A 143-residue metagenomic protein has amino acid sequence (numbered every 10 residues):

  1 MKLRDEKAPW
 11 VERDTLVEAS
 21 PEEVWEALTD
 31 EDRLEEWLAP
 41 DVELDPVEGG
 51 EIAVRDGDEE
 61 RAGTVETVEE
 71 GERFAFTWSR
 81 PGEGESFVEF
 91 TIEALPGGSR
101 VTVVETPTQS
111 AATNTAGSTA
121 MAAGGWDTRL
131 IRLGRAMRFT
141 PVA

Functional and structural regions predicted by a protein language model:
M1-E43: Hydrophobic ligand-binding cavity/cleft-lining segments
W10, P81-T128: Beta-strand/loop substructures that line and gate deep hydrophobic ligand-binding cavities in soluble
W10-D14, P21, E51, E60 (+3 more regions): Intrinsic-disorder/low-complexity, polar/charged segments enriched in Ser/Thr/Lys/Arg/Asp/Glu/Gln
A19, A53-G57, S118-M121: Alpha-helical scaffold segments that form or flank carboxylate-/histidine-based iron centers
P21-E22, E66-G71, T91-R100: A short, structured loop/turn motif at beta-sheet edges
W25, D127-L130, G134: Non-transmembrane alpha-helical segments in soluble domains of secreted/periplasmic/extracellular proteins
E35-P81, F87: Glycine-rich portal/gate segments that line the openings of hydrophobic small-molecule binding cavities
G134-A143: Short, highly charged C-terminal tails/helix-capping segments
